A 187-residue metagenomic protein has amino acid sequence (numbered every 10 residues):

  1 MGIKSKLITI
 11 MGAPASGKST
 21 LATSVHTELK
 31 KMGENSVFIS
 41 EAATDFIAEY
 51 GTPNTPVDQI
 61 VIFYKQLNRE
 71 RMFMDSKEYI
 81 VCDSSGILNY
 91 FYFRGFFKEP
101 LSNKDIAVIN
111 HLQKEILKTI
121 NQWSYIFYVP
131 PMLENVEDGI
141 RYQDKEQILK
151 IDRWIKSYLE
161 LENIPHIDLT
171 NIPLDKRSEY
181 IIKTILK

Functional and structural regions predicted by a protein language model:
M1-L7: Phosphate-binding P-loop
I10: Hydrophobic anchor at the beta1->P-loop junction of P-loop NTPases
A15: Walker A (P-loop) phosphate-binding loop of P-loop NTPases
K18: Conserved lysine of the Walker
L21: Hydrophobic positions on the alpha1 helix immediately C-terminal to the Walker A/P-loop
H26-L67: Conserved substrate/cofactor phosphate-moiety recognition/catalytic segment in nucleotide-dependent phosphotransferases
G51-L101: Conserved nucleotide-sensing/catalytic segment adjacent to the nucleotide-binding pocket in NTP-handling enzymes
F96-S157, E162-P173: A glycine- and Lys/Arg-enriched "phosphate-lid" helix/loop adjacent to the NTP-binding pocket of small-molecule kinases
